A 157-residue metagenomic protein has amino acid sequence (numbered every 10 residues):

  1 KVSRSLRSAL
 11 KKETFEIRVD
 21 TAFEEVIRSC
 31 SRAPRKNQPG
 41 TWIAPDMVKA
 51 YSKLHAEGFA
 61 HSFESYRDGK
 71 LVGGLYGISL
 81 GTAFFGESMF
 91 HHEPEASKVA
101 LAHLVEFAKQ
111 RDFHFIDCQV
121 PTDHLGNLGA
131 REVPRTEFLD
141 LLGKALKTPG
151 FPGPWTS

Functional and structural regions predicted by a protein language model:
K1-S157: N-acyltransferase acceptor-side catalytic subdomain
